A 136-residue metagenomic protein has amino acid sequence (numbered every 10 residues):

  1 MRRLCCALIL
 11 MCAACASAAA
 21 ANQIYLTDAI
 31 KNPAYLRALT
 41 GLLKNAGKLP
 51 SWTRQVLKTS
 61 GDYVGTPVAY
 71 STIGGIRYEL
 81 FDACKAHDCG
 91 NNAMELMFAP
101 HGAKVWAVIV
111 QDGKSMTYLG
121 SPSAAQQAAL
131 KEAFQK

Functional and structural regions predicted by a protein language model:
M1-L4: Positively charged n-region of N-terminal signal peptides that target proteins for export
C6-A14: Bacterial N-terminal signal peptides
L8, T27, R37, G65 (+6 more regions): Intrinsically disordered, low-complexity regions enriched in small/polar residues
C15-A20: Sec/Tat signal peptide C-region and signal peptidase I cleavage site
A21-G47, Q111-K136: C-terminal partner/receptor-binding element of secreted or periplasmic proteins
A46-W106: Mature extracytoplasmic domains of secretory-pathway proteins
